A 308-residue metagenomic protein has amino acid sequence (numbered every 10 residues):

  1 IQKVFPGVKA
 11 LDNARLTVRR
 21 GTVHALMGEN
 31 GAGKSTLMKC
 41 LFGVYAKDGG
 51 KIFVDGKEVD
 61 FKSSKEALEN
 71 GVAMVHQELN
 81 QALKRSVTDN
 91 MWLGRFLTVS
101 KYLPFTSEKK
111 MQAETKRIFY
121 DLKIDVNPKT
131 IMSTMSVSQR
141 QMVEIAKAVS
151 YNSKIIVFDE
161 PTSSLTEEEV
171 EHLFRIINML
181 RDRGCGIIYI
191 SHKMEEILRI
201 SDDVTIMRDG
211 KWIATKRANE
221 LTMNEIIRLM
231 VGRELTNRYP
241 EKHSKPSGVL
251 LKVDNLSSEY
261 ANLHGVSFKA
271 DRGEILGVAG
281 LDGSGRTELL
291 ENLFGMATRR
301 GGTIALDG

Functional and structural regions predicted by a protein language model:
I1-G308: Glycine-rich phosphate-binding loops of nucleotide-dependent enzymes
